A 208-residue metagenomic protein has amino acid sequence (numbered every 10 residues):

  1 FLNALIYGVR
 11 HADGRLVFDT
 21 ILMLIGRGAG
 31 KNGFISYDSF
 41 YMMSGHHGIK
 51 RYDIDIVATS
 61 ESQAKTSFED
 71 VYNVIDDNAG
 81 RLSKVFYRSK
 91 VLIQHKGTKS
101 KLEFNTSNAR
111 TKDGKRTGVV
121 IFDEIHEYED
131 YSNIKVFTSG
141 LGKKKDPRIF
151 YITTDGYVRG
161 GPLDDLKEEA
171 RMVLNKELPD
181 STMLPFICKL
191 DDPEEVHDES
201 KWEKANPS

Functional and structural regions predicted by a protein language model:
F1-S208: Phosphate/NTP-binding elements of NTP-utilizing enzymes
